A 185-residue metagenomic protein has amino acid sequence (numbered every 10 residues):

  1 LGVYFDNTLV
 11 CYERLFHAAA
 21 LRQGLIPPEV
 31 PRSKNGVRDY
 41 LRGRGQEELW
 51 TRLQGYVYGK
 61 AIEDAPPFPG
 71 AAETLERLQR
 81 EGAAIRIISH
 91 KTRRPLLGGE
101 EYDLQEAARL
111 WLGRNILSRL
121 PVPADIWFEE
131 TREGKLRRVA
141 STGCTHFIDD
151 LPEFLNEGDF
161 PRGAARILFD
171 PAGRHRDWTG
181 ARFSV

Functional and structural regions predicted by a protein language model:
L1-L49: Active-site neighborhood of HAD-like aspartate-dependent phosphohydrolases
V10-E13, R94-G98, G134-R137, L155-E157 (+1 more regions): Short catalytic/ligand-binding loop motif for oxyanion handling, primarily in non-cytosolic enzymes, centered on
L25-P27, V37-E76, A83: Metal-dependent phosphoesterase signature
P31-S33, S89-R93, R109, G113-R132: A short, structured active-site edge motif that brings together acidic residues
L53-Q54, I87-T92, D170-P171: Short loop/turn segments at strand-loop or loop-helix junctions that form parts of catalytic or ligand-binding pockets
I62-E63, A71-A108, E129: Substrate-recognition element of Asp-dependent hydrolases with the DxDx(T/V) motif
P123-D159: Conserved Lys-Pro-Asp/Glu-containing loop-to-beta segment of HAD-superfamily phosphomonoesterases, centered on
A140-S141, L151-V185: Asp-based, Mg2+/Mn2+-dependent phosphohydrolase catalytic module
